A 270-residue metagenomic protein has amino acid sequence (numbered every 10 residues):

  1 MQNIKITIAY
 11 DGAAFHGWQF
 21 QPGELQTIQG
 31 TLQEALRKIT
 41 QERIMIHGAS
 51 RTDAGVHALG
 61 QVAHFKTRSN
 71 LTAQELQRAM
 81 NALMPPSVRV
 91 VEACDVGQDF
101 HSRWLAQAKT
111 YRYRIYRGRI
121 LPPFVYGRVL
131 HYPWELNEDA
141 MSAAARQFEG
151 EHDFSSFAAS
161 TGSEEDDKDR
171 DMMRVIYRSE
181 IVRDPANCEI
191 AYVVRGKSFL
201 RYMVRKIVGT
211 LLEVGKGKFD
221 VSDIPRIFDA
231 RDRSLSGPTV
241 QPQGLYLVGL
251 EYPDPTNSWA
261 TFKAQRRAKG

Functional and structural regions predicted by a protein language model:
M1-G270: Structured-RNA-binding interfaces characteristic of tRNA pseudouridine synthases
